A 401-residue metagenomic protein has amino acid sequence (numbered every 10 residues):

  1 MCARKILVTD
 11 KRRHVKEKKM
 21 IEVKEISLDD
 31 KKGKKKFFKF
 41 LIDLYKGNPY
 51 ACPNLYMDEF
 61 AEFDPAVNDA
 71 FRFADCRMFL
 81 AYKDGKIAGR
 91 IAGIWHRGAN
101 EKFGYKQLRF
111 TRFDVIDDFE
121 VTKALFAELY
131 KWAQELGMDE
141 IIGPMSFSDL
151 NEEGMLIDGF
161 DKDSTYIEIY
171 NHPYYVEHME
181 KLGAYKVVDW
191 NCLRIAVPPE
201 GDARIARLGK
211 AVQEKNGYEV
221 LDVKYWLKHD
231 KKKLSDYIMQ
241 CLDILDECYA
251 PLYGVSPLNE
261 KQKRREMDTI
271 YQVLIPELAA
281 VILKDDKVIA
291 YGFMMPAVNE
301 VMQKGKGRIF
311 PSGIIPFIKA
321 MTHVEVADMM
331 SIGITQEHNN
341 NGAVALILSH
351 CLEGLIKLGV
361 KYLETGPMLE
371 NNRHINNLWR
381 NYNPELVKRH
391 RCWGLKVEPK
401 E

Functional and structural regions predicted by a protein language model:
I21-V23, I169-Y253: Acyltransferase donor/substrate-recognition loop-hinge adjacent to the catalytic core
D30, I87, R97-N100, D149-N151 (+7 more regions): Flexible loop/turn segments at secondary-structure boundaries
L41-K83, I91-E101, K232-I332: A conserved beta-strand-loop-helix scaffold within acyl/acetyltransferase catalytic domains
G89, V188-D189, A290, K388: A structural microfeature
K102-G183, S256, G305-N381: Acyl-donor binding region in acyl/amide transferases
I195-V197, G394-K400: Short beta-strand-to-coil "C-cap" segments at the C-terminal boundary of structured domains/repeats, marking
